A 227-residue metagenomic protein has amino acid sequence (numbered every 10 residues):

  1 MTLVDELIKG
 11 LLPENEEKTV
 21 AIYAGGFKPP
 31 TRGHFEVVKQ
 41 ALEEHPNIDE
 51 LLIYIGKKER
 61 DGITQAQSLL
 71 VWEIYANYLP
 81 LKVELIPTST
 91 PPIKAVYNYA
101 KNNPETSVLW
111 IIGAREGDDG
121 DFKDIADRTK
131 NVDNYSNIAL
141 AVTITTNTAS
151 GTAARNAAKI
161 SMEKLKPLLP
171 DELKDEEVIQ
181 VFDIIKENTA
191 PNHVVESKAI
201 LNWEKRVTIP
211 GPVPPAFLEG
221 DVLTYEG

Functional and structural regions predicted by a protein language model:
T2-G227: Nucleotidyltransferase catalytic core that binds NTPs
